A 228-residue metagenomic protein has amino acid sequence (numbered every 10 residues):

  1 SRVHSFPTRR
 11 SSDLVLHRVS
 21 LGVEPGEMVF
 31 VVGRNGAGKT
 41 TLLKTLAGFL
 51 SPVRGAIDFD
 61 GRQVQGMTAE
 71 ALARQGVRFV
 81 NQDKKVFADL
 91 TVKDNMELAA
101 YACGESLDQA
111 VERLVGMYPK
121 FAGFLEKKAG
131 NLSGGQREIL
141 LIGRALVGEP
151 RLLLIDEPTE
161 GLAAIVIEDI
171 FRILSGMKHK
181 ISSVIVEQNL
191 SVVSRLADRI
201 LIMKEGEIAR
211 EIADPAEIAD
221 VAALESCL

Functional and structural regions predicted by a protein language model:
H4-S11: Short, small-residue-biased leader/transition segments that mark boundaries at the very start of proteins
V32-R34: The feature captures the beta-strand-to-loop junction immediately N-terminal to the Walker
A47: Helix-to-loop junction immediately C-terminal to a conserved catalytic motif
S51, Q63-K84, V111, G123-E126 (+1 more regions): ABC ATPase NBD coupling module
G55-V64, Q75, L107-Q109, R113-G116 (+1 more regions): Conserved ABC transporter NBD signature motif
K128-L132: Conserved ABC ATPase signature
A145-L146: ABC ATPase C-loop
E207-L228: Conserved beta-strand-loop-alpha-helix hinge in the C-terminal portion of ABC ATPase nucleotide-binding domains
